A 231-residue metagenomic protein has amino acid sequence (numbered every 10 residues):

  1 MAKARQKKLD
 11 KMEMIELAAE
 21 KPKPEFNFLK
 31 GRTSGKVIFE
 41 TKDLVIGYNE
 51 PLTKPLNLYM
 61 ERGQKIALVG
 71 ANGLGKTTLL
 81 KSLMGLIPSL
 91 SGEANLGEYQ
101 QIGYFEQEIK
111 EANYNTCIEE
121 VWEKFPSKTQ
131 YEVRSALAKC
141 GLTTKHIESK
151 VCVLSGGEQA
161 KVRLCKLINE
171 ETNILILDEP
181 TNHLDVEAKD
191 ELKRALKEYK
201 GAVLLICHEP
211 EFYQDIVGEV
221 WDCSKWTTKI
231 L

Functional and structural regions predicted by a protein language model:
M1-K11, R62, T227-L231: A conserved P-loop NTPase coupling/switch region
R5-E25: ABC transporter TMD-NBD coupling linker
P22, G31-L231: ABC ATP-binding cassette signature C-motif
N27-L29: Short, P/G- and charge-enriched loop/turn segments at secondary-structure junctions
